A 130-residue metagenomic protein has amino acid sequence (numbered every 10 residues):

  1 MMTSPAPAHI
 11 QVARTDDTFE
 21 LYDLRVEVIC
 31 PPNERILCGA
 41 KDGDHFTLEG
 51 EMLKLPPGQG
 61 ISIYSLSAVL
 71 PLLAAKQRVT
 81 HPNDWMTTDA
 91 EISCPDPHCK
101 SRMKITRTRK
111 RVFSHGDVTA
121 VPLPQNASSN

Functional and structural regions predicted by a protein language model:
A13-E27: Short, basic/aromatic beta-hairpin or loop at an interaction surface
V26-I36: N-terminal first-folded block
P31-N33, E51-P56: Short, charged beta-turn/beta-strand-edge "cap" motif at the junction between a beta-strand and an adjacent loop
G58-R78: Short, compositionally biased
V79-A127: Short, compact, well-ordered microdomains
